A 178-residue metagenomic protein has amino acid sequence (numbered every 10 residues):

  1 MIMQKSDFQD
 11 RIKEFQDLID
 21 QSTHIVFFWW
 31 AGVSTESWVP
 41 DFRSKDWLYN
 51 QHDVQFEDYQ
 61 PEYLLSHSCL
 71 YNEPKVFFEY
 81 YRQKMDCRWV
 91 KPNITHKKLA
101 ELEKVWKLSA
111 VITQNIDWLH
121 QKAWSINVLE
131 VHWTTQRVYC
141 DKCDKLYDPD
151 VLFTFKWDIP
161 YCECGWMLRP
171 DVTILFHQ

Functional and structural regions predicted by a protein language model:
M1-Q178: Conserved catalytic core of sirtuin-type NAD+-dependent deacylases
